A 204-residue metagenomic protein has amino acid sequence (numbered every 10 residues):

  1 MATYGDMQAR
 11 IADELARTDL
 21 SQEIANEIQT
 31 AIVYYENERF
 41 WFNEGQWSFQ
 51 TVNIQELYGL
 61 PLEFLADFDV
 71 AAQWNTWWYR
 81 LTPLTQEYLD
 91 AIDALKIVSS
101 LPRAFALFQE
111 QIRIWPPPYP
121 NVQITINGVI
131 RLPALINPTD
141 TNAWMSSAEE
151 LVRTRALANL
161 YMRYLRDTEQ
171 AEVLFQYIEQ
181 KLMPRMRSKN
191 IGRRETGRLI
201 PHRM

Functional and structural regions predicted by a protein language model:
M1-M204: Glycine-enriched, solvent-exposed interface loops adjoining structured elements
